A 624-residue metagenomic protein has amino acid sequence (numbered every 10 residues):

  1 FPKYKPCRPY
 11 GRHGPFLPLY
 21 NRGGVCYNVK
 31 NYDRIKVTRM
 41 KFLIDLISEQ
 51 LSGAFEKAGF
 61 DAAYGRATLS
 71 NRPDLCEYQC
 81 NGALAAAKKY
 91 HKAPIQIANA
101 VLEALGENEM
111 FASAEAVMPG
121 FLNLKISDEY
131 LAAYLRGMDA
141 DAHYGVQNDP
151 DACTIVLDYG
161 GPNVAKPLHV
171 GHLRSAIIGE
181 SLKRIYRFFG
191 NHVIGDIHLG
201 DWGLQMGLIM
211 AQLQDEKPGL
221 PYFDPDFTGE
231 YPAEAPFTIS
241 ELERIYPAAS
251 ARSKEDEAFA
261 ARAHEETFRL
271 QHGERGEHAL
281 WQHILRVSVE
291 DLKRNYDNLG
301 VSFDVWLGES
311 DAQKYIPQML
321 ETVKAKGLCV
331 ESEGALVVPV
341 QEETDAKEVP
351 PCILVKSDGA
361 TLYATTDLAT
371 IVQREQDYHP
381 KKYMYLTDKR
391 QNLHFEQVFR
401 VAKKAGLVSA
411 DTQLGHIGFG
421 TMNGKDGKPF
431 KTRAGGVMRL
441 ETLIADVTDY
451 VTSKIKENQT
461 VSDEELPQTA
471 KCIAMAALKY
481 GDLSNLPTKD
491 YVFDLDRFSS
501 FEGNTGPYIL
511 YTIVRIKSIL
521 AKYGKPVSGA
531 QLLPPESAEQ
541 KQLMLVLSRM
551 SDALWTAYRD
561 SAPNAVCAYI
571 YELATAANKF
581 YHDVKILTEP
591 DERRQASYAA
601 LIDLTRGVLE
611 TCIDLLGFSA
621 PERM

Functional and structural regions predicted by a protein language model:
P9-R12, H169: Short Gly/Ser/Thr- and charged-rich N-terminal loops/segments that act as flexible capping/hinge elements
G11-G14, G23-G24: Residue-identity detector for glycine
P18-Y20, Y27-K36: Short, positively charged and aromatic/hydrophobic N-terminal segments
R22-G23, I97: Intrinsically disordered, glycine-rich low-complexity segments
Y32-A132, D149-M624: Non-catalytic interaction-recognition regions
Y130-G145: Secondary-structure boundary elements
